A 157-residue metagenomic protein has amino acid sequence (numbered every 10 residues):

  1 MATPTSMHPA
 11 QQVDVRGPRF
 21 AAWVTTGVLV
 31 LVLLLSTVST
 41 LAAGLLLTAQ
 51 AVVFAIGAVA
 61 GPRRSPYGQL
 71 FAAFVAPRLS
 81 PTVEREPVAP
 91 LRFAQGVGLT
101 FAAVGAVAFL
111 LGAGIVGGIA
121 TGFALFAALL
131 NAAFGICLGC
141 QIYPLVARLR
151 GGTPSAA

Functional and structural regions predicted by a protein language model:
M1-A157: Membrane-interfacial helix-loop segments of redox and metal-homeostasis proteins, especially TM-loop-TM junctions
